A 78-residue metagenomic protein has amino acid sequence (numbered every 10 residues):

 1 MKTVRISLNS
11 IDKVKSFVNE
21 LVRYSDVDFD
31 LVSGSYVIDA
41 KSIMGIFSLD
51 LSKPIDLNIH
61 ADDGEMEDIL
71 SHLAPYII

Functional and structural regions predicted by a protein language model:
M1-R5, P54: Intrinsic-disorder/low-complexity, polar/charged segments enriched in Ser/Thr/Lys/Arg/Asp/Glu/Gln
K2, G34, A74-I78: Short secondary-structure transition/capping segments
R5-Y24, D28-G34, S48: Compact, glycine-rich, soluble single-domain proteins
I11, G34-V37, H60-G64: Short, surface-exposed acidic/glycine-rich loop or hinge patches that mediate macromolecular interfaces
L21, G45, H72-L73: Short, glycine/charged-enriched secondary-structure capping and boundary segments
Y36-G45: Short amphipathic beta-strand starts and helix->beta connectors
D50-I78: C-terminal structural segments of small proteins and small subunits
